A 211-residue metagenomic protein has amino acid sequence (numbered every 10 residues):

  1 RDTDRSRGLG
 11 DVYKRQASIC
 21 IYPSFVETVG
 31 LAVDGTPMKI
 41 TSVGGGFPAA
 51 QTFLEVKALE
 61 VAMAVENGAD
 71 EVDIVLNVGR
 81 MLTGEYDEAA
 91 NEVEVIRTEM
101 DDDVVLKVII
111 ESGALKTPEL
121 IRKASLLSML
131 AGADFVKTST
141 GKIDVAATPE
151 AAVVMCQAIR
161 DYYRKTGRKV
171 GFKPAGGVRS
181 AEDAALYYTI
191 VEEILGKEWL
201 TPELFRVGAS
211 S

Functional and structural regions predicted by a protein language model:
D2-Y13: Single conserved hydrophobic/aromatic residue that forms the stacking wall/gate of nucleotide- or nucleobase-binding
R15-A17, T36-M38, G68-D70, D102-L106 (+3 more regions): Short, well-ordered coil/turn segments that N-cap beta-strands
A17-N67, E71: Active-site cofactor/substrate anionic-group-binding motifs, chiefly glycine- and Lys/Arg-rich phosphate-binding loops
P23, E27-G45, Y86-K107, A147-F172: Alpha-helix-loop-beta-strand connector modules within alpha/beta enzyme cores
V29, A64, V108, V136 (+1 more regions): Conserved, mostly hydrophobic/aromatic
S42, F47, N67-R80, A131-T148 (+2 more regions): Glycine-rich phosphate-binding active-site loops on the catalytic face of alpha/beta enzymes
T52-E60, K116-L127, F172-P174, V178-E193: Catalytic cores of alpha/beta
E71-S125, M129-A133: Conserved anion-binding
